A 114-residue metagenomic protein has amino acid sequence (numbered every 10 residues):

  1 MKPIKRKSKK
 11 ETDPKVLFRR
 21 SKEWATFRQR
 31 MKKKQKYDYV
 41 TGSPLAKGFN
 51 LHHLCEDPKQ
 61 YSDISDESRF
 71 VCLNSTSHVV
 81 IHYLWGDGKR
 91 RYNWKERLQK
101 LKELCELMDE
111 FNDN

Functional and structural regions predicted by a protein language model:
M1-T26, R30, G42-L45, K89-N114: A boundary/linker detector
E23-Q35, D63-E67: Short, flexible, mixed-charge glycine/proline-rich loop motifs that serve as phosphate/nucleic-acid-contacting
K34, V80-I81: Conserved SAM-binding loop
K34-Y37, F70, L101: Secretory pathway export signals and precursors
V40-C72, I81, W85, R91-Y92: Histidine-centered nuclease catalytic patch
